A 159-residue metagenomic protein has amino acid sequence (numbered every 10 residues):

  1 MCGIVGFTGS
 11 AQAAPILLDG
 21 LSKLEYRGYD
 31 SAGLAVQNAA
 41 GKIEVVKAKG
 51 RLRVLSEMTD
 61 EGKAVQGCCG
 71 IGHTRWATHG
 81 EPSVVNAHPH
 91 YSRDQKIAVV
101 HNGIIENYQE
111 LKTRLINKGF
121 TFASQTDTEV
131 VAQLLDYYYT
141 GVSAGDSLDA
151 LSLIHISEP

Functional and structural regions predicted by a protein language model:
M1-L153, S157: Conserved short alpha-helical segments that host acidic/polar catalytic motifs at enzyme active sites
